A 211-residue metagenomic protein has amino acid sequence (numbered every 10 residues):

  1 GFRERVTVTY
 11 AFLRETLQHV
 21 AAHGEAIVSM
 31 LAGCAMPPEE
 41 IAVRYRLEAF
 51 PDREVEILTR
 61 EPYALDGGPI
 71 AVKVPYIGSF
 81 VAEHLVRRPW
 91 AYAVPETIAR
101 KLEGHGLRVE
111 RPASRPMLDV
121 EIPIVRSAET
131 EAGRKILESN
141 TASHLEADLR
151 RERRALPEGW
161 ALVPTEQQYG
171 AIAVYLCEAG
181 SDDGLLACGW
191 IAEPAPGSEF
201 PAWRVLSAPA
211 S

Functional and structural regions predicted by a protein language model:
G1-V120: Hard-cation-handling environments
V86, R100-G104, E110-E121, S127-S211: Catalytic centers of hydrolytic enzymes
